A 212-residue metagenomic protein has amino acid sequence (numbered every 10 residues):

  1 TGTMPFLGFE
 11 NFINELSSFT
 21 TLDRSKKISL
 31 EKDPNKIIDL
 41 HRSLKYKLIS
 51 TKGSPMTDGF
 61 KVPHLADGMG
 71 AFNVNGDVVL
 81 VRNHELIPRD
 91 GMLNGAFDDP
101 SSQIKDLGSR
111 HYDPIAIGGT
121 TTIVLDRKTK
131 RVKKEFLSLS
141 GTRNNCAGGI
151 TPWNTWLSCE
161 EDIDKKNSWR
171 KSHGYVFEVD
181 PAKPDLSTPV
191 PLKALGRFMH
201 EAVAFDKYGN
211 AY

Functional and structural regions predicted by a protein language model:
P5-Y212: Conserved small-residue
